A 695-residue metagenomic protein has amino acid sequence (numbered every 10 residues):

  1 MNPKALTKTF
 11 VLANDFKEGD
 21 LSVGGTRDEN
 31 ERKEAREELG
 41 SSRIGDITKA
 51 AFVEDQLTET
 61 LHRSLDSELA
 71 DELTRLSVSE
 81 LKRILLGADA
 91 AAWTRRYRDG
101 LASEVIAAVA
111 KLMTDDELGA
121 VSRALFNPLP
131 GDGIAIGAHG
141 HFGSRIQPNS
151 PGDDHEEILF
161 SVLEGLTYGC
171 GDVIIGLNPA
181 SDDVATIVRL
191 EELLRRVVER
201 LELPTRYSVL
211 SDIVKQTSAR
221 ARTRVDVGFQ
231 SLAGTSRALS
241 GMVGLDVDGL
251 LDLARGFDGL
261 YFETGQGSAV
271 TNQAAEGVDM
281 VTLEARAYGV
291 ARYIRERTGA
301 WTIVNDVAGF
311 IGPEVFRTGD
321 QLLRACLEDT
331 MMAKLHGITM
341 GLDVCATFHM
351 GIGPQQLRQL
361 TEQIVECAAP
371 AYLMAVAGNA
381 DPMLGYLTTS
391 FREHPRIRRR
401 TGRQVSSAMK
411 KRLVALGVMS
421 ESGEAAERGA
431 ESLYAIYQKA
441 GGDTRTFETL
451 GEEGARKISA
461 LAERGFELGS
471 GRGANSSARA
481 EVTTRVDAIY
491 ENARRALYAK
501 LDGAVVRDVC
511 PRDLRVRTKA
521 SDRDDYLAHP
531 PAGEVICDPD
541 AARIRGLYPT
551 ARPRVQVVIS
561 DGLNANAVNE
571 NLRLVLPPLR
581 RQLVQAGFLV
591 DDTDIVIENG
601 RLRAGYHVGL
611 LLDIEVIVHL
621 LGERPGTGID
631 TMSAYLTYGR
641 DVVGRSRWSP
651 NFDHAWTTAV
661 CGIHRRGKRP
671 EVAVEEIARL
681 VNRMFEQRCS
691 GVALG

Functional and structural regions predicted by a protein language model:
M1-P128, A440-E463: Long, compositionally biased, glycine/small-hydrophobic-enriched stretches that function as flexible linkers, tethers
A51-L57, F126-P151, F262-A274, L342: N-terminal small/glycine-rich loop or linker at the start of catalytic domains across soluble metabolic enzymes
Y97-G100, V109-T114, L118, V173-L194 (+2 more regions): Glycine-rich, proline-tolerant flexible connector loops at the mouths of alpha/beta enzymes
G119-A124, A138-G140, S144, V184-D212 (+3 more regions): Alpha-helix-loop-beta-strand connector modules within alpha/beta enzyme cores
S218-V376, D381-T389, R398: Catalytic alpha/beta core domains of metabolic enzymes, predominantly
T282, E296-R297, I303, R624-G695: C-terminal functional extensions of proteins
D343-M350, R581-L612: Active-site rim loops that border cofactor/substrate pockets in soluble metabolic enzymes
G451-A541: Active-site loop/lid in soluble adenylation, ligation, and acyl-transfer enzymes
